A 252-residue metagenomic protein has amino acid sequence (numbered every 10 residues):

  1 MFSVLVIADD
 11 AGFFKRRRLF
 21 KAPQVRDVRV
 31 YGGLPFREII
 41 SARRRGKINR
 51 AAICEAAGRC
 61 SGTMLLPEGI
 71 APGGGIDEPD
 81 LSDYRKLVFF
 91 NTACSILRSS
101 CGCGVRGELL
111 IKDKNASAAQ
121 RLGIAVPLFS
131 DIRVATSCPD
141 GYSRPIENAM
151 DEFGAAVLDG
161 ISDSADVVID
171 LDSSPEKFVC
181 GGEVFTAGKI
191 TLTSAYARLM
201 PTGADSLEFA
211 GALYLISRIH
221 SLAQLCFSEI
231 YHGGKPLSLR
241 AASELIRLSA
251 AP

Functional and structural regions predicted by a protein language model:
F2-I7, F13, D159-Y196: Short, well-ordered secondary-structure micro-motifs within conserved domains or adaptor modules
V6-D10, S41-R44, L66-G69, I111-N115 (+3 more regions): Structural motif
A8-G73: Metallocofactor- and cofactor-centric catalytic cores in central/energy metabolism, strongly enriched
F20-D27, L34-E38, G75-S82, N148-V157 (+2 more regions): Active-site regions of enzymes building and remodeling cell-envelope glycoconjugates
Q24-D27, R43-C54, G141-D166, S173-E176: A short, well-structured beta->alpha microelement
D77-S95: A glycine-rich, Thr/Ser-enriched phosphate-binding loop motif common to dinucleotide/cofactor-binding enzymes
S100-D163: Glycine-rich phosphate/diphosphate-binding loop of Rossmann-like nucleotide-binding domains
F185-P252: Adenosine-phosphate binding glycine-rich loop
